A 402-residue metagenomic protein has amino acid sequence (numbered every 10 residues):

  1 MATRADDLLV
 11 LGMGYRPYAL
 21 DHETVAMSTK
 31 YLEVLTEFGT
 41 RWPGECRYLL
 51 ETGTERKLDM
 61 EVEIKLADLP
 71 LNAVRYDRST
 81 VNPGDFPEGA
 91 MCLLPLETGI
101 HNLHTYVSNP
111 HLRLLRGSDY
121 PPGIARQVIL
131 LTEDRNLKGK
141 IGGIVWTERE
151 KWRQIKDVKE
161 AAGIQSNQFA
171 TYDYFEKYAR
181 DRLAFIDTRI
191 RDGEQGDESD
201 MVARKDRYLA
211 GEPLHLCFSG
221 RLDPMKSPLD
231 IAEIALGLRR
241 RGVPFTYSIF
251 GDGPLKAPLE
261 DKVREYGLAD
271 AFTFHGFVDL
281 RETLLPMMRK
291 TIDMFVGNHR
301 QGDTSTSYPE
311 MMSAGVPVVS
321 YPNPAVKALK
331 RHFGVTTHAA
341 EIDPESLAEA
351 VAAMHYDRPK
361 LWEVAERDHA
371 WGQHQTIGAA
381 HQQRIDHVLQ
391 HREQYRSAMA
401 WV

Functional and structural regions predicted by a protein language model:
T29, L214, F218-G237, Y247 (+1 more regions): A conserved mid-protein helix/loop that constitutes part of the nucleotide-sugar donor-binding site
I144-A203: A short, active-site helix/loop in glycosyltransferases that binds the activated sugar's phosphate group
E260-V278: Nucleotide-activated donor-binding/catalytic signature segment of Leloir-type glycosyltransferases, i.e., the conserved
P286, T306-S313, P324-A328: Short alpha-helical segment that forms part of, or immediately flanks, the ligand-binding pocket in carbohydrate-active
M294, S313, P317-S320: Short hydrophobic beta-strand element within catalytic cores of glycosyltransferases and related nucleotide-activated
H299-R300: Aromatic "clamp/platform" in nucleotide-sugar-dependent glycosyltransferases that forms part of the donor/acceptor
T336-E345, A353-R358: Conserved acidic donor-binding segment of nucleotide-sugar-dependent glycosyltransferases
Y356-A400: A charged, aromatic-enriched C-terminal amphipathic alpha-helix characteristic of glycosyltransferases across folds
